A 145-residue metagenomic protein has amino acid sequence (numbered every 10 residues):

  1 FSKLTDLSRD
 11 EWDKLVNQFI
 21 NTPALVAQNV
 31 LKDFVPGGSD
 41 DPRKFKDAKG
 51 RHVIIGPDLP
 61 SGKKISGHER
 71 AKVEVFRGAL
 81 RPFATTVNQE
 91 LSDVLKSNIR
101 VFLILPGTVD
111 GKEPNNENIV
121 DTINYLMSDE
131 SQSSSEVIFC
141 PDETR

Functional and structural regions predicted by a protein language model:
K3-A27, L31-L95, L105-G111: Catalytic loop of short-chain dehydrogenase/reductase
S97-I99, L103-R145: C-terminal helical subdomain
